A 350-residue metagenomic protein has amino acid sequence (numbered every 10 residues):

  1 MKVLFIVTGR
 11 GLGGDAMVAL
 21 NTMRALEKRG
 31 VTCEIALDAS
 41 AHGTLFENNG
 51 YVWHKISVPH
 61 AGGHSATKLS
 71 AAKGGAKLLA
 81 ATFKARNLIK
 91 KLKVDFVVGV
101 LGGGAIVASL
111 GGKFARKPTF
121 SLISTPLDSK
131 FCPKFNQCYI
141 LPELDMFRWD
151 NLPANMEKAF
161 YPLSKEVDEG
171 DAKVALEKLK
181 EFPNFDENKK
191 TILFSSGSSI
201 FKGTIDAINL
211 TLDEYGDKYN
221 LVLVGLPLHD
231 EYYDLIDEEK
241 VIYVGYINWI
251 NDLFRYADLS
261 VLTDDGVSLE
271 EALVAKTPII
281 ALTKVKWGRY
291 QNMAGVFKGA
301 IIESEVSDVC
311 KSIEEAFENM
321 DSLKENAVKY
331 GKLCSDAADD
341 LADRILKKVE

Functional and structural regions predicted by a protein language model:
M1, D171-L193: Nucleotide-sugar donor-binding and catalytic loop/hinge architecture of NDP-sugar-dependent glycosyltransferases
F5-L12, A25-K77, K84, E239-I242 (+1 more regions): Conserved nucleotide-sugar phosphate-binding/catalytic loop shared by glycosyltransferases and other
V94-F96, R255-D264: Acidic donor-binding loop of glycosyltransferase active sites
K117-V174: Active-site-proximal region of nucleotide-activated glycan assembly enzymes, centered on histidine/acidic-rich loops
F185-F254: Donor-nucleotide binding loops and adjacent catalytic segments primarily of GT-B fold Leloir glycosyltransferases
S268-L269, L273-K311: Catalytic binding pocket for nucleotide-activated donors in carbohydrate/polymer assembly enzymes
S312-Y330: Conserved donor-nucleotide binding/catalytic region of nucleotide-linked donor-dependent transferases
L333-E350: C-terminal alpha-helical cap of glycosyltransferases
